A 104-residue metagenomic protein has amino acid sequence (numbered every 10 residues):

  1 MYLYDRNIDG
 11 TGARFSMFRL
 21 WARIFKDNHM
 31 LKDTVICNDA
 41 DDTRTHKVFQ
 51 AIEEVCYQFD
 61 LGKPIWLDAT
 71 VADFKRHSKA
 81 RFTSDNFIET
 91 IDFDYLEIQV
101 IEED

Functional and structural regions predicted by a protein language model:
M1, F18-R19, H77-F82: Short amphipathic alpha-helical surface micro-motifs
M1-S16: N-terminal amphipathic/basic-hydrophobic helices that include classical n-h-c signal peptides and signal-anchor
D9, D41-T43, T70, T83: Serine/threonine-rich low-complexity intrinsically disordered regions
R14-F15, H46, I88-F93: Short, surface-exposed loop and linker segments with low hydrophobicity and enrichment for Pro/Ser/Thr
R14-V35: Short, extreme N-terminal segment that most often corresponds to the first beta-strand
M30-Q58: Short, flexible N-terminal segments of the mature chain
A51-D104: Acidic, low-complexity intrinsically disordered segments
